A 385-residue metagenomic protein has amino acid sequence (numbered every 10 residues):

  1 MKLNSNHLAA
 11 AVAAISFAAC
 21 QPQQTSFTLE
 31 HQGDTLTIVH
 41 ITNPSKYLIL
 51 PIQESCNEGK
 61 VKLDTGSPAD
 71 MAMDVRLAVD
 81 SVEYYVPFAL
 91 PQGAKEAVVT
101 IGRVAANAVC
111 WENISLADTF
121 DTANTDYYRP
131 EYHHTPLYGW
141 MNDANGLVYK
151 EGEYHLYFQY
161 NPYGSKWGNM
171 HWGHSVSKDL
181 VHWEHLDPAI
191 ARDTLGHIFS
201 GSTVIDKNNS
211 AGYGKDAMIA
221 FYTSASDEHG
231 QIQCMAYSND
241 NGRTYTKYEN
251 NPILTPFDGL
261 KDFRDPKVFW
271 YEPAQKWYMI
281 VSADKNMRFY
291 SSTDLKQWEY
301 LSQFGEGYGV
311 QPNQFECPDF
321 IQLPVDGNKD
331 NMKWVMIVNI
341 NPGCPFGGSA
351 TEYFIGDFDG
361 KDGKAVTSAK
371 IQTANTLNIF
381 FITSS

Functional and structural regions predicted by a protein language model:
M1-S26: Bacterial Sec-dependent N-terminal signal peptides
C20-D265, W270-E316, Q322-L377, S385: Beta-rich carbohydrate-recognition and catalytic domains
